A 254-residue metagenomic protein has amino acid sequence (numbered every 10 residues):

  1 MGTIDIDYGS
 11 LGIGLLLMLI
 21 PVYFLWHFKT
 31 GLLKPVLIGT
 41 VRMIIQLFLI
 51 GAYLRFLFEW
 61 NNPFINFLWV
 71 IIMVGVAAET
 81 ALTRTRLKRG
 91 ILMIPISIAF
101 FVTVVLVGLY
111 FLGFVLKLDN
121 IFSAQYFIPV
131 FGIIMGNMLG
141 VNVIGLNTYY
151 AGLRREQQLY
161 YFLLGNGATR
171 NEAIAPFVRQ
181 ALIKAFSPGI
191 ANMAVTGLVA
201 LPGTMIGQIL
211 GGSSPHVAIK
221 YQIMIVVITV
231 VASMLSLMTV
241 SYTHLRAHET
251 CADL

Functional and structural regions predicted by a protein language model:
M1-I4, L25-K34, F56-F64: Short juxtamembrane and helix-loop transition motifs at transmembrane-helix boundaries in membrane proteins
I6, S10-I13, I65, L87 (+1 more regions): Loop-to-helix entry region at the N-terminal start of transmembrane alpha-helices in multi-pass membrane transporters
V22-T30, A78-K88: C-terminal ends of transmembrane helices
K34-G51, N61, V70: Loop-to-helix transition at the N-terminal end of transmembrane alpha-helices
I128, G132, P188, T204 (+1 more regions): Pore-lining and gate-forming transmembrane alpha-helices of multi-pass membrane transport proteins
T148-A181: Short cytoplasmic-facing helical segments at TM-TM junctions of multi-pass membrane proteins
A173-V199: Transmembrane alpha-helices
T243-T250: Conserved small/polar residues in nucleotide/adenosyl-binding loops
